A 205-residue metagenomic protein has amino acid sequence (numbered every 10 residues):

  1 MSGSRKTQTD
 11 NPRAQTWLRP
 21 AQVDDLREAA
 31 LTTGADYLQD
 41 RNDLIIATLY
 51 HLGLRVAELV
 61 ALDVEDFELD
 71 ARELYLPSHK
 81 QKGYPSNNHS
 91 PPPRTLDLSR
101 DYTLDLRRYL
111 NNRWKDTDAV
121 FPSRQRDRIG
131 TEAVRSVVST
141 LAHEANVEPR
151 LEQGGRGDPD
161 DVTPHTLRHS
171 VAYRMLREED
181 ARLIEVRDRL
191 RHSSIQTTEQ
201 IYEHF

Functional and structural regions predicted by a protein language model:
G3, P20-V56: Basic, Lys/Arg- and aromatic-enriched nucleic-acid-binding interface segment
T7-R27, G83-S99, W114-T117: DNA breakage-rejoining catalytic core of tyrosine-based enzymes
Q15, T33-L38, D127-A133, D161: N-terminal core-binding DNA-recognition domain of tyrosine site-specific recombinases/integrases
R41, T131-R135, R150-E178: Short basic/aromatic active-site micro-motif
T48-A61, E178-A181, H192: A short, glycine-centered helix-capping/turn motif at helix boundaries that positions DNA-contacting or catalytic
A61-D105: Conserved tyrosine-mediated DNA breakage-rejoining catalytic core shared by Y-recombinases
D66-L69, D180-I201: Short, polar N-cap/turn motifs at the start of nucleic acid-interacting alpha helices
D101-P159: Active-site/catalytic core of tyrosine-dependent DNA strand-transfer enzymes
